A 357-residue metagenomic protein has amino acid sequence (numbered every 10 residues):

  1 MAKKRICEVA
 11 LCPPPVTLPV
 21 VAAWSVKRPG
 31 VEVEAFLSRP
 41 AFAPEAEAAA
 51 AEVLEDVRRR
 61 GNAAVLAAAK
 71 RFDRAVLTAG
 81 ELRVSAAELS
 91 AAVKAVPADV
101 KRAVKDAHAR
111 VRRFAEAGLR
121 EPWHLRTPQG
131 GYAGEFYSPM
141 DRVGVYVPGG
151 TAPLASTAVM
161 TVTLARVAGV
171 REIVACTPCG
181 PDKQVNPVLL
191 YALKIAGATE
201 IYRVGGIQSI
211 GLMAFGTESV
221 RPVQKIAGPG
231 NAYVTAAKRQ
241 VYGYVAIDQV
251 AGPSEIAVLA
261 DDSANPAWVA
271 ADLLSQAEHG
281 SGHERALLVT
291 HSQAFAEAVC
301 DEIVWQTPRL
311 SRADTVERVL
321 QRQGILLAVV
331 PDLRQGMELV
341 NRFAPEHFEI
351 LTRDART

Functional and structural regions predicted by a protein language model:
A2-D141: N-terminal Rossmann-like NAD(P)+-binding subdomain of aldehyde/semialdehyde dehydrogenases
L82-P97, V250-A257, H279-A296, D301-V329: Flexible, acidic loop-helix segments that line cofactor/substrate-binding pockets
L125-Y191: Conserved small-residue-rich beta-alpha loop and adjacent elements that most often cradle the phosphate/pyrophosphate
Q129-G130, G180-Q184, V204-L212, A355: Short acidic loop-to-helix transition motifs that present clustered carboxylates
S156, V167-Q184, A260-S311: Glycine-rich phosphate/diphosphate-binding loop of Rossmann-like nucleotide-binding domains
G197-R285: Conserved NAD(P)+-binding/catalytic subdomain of aldehyde/semialdehyde dehydrogenases
L320-T357: Conserved C-terminal structural/oligomerization subdomain of aldehyde/semialdehyde dehydrogenase
